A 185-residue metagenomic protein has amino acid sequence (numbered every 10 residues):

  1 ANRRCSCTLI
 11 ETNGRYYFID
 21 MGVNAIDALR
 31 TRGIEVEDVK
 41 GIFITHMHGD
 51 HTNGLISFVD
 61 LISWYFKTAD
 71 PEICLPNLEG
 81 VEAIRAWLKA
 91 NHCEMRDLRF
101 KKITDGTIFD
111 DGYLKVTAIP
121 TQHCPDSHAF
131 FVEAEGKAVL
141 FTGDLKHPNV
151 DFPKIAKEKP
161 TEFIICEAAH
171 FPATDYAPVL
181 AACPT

Functional and structural regions predicted by a protein language model:
A1-E35, K102-A156: Core dinuclear metal-dependent hydrolase active-site scaffold
G14-Y17, A69-E72, A138-V139, F163 (+1 more regions): Short active-site oxyanion
V23-C74, E158-I165: Active-site metal-binding motif and surrounding structural segment of the metallo-beta-lactamase
N24, H48, E79, K146 (+1 more regions): Catalytic metal-binding/acid-base residues of hydrolase active sites
I26, H51, P125, P172-A173: Short glycine-rich, flexible loops that bind phosphorylated cofactors or substrates
K67-P71, E79-K102: Active-site neighborhood of divalent metal-dependent phosphoester bond hydrolases
A90-M95, I108-D110, K157-E158: Short, conserved catalytic or adaptor-binding loops enriched in Gly and charged residues
P148-T185: Cap/insert and terminal regions of metallo-dependent hydrolase folds
